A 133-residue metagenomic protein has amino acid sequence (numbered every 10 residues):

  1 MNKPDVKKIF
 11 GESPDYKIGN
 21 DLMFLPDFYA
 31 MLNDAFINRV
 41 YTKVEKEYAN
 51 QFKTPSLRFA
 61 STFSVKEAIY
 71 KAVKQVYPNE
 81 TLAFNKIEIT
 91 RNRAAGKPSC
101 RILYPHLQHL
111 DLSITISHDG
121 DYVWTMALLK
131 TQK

Functional and structural regions predicted by a protein language model:
M1-K133: Core catalytic alpha/beta fold that binds nucleotide/phospho-ligands
